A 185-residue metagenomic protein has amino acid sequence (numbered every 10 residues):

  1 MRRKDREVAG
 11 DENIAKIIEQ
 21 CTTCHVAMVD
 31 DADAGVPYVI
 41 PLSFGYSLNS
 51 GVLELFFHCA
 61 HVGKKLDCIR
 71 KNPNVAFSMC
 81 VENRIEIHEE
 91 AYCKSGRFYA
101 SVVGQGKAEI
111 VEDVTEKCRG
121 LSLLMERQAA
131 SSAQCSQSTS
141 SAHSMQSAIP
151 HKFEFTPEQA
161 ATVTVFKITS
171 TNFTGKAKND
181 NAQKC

Functional and structural regions predicted by a protein language model:
M1-E19: Extreme N-terminal tail/first-helix region
R2-D5, R84-C185: Charged, gly/pro-rich active-site loop segments
V8-G10, Q20-H25, A148-P150: Short Pro/Gly-enriched beta-strand edge/turn motifs at strand-loop
E19, V62, K71-V75, L123-A130: Short, intrinsically disordered, mixed-charge
C21-H61, F77: Short beta-strand segments
T22, I40, G51-L53, K71-V75 (+2 more regions): A generic structural signal for short beta-strands and their flanking turns/coil linkers
G35-V39, C68-R70, D180: Short glycine/proline-enriched turns and hinge-like loops at secondary-structure junctions
K65-I87, Y92-G96: Helix-adjacent hinge/juxtasegments
